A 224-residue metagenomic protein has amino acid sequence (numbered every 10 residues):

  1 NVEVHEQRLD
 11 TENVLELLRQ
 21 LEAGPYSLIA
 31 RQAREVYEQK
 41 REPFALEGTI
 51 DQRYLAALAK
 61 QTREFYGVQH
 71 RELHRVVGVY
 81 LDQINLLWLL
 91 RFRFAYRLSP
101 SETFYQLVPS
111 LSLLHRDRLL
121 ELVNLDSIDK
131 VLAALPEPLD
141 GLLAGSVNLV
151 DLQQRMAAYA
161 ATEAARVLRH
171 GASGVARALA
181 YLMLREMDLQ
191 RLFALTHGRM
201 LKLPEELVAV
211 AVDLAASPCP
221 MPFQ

Functional and structural regions predicted by a protein language model:
N1-Q224: Extended alpha-helical surfaces
